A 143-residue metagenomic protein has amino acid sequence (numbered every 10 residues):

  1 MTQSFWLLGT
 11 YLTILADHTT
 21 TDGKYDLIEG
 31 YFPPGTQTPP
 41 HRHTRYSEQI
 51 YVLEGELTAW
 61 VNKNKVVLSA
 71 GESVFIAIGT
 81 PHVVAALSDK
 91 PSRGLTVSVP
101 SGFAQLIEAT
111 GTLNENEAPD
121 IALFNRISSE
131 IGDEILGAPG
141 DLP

Functional and structural regions predicted by a protein language model:
M1-Y25, T112, N116-P143: A short, N-terminal "cap"/entry segment at the start of jelly-roll beta-barrel domains of the cupin/DSBH fold
T10, E56, N64-V66: Well-ordered beta-strand scaffold positions
T13-I14, I28-H43: Conserved short histidine dyad/triad with adjacent acidic residue
L27, F75, D89-Q105: A short hydrophobic beta-strand segment most commonly corresponding to one strand of the jelly-roll/cupin
P40, A59-W60, I76, H82-S88 (+1 more regions): Short beta-strand His + acidic residue motifs that chelate non-heme Fe in jelly-roll/DSBH and cupin folds
R45-L57, N62: Glycine- and acidic-residue-biased ligand/ion/polar-headgroup-sensing regions
K63-P81: Short acidic-glycine-tyrosine-enriched beta hairpin
R93, I107-N116: A hydrophobic, small-residue-rich beta->alpha segment in the mid-to-C-terminal subdomain of diverse proteins
